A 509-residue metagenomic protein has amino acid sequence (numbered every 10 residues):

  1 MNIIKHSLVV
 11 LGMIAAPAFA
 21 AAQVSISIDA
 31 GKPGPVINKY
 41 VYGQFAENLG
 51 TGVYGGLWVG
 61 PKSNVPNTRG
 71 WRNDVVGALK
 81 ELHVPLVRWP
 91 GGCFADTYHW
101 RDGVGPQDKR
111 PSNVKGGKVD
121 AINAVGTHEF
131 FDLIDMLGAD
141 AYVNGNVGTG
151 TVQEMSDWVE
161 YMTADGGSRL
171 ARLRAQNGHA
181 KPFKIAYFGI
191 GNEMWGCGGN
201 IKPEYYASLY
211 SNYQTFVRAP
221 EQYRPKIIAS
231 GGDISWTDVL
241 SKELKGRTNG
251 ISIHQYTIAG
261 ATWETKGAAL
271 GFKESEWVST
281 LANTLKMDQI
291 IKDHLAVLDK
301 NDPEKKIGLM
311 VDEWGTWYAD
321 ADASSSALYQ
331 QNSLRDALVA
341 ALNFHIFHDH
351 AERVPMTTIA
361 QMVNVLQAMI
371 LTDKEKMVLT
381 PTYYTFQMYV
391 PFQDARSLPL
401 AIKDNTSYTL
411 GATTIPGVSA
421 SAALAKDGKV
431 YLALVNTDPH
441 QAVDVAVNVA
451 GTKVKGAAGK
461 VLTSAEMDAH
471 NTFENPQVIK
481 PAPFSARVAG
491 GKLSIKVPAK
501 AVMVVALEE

Functional and structural regions predicted by a protein language model:
M1-L8: Bacterial N-terminal signal peptides that target proteins for export
L11-A20: Hydrophobic h-region of N-terminal signal peptides that target proteins for export in Gram-negative bacteria
A20-G250, T284-E509: Non-catalytic accessory regions flanking glycosidase/transglycosidase catalytic cores in CAZymes
I253: Histidine-centered catalytic micro-motifs
Y256-V278, S324: Active-site His/acidic residue clusters
L281: Gly/Pro-rich active-site loop or hairpin
